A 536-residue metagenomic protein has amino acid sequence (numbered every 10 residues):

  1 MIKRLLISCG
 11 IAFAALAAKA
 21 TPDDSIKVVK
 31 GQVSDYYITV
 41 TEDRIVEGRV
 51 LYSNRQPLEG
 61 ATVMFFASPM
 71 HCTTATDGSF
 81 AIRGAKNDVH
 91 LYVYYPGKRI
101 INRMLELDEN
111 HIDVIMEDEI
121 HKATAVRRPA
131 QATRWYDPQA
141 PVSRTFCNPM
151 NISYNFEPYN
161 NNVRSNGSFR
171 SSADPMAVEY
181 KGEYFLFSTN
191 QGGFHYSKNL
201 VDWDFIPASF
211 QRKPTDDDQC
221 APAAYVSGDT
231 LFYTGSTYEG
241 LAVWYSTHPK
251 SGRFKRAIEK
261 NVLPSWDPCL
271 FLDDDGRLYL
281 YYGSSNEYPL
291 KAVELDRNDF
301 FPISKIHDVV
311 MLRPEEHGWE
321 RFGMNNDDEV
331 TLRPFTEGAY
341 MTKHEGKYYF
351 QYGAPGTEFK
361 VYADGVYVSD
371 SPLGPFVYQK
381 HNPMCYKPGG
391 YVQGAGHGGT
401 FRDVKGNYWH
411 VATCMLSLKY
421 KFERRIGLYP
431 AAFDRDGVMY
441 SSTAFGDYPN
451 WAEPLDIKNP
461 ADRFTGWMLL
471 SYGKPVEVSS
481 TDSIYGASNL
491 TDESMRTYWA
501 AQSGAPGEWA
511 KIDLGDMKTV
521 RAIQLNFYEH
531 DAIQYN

Functional and structural regions predicted by a protein language model:
I26-T39, L105-R128: Extracellular beta-sheet/turn segments enriched in Thr/Pro/Gly and aliphatic residues
D35-E59: Structural motif
R44-Y52, G78, V114, A125: A short, amphipathic beta-strand motif
Q56, A81-D88, L105-L107: Short Pro-Gly-centered beta-turn/loop motif in secreted/extracellular proteins
F65, H90-M104, D118-I120: A short, solvent-exposed loop/turn motif at the edges and junctions of modular extracellular/periplasmic domains
P69-S79: Short, acidic Ser/Thr/Gly-rich low-complexity loop/linker segments typical of extracellular and cell-surface proteins
P129-T331, K343-G390, K405, T413-K458: Beta-rich carbohydrate-recognition and catalytic domains
W451-M517, Y528-Y535: Disordered, acidic Ser/Thr/Pro-rich linker "stalks" and the adjacent N-terminal cap of the next globular domain
